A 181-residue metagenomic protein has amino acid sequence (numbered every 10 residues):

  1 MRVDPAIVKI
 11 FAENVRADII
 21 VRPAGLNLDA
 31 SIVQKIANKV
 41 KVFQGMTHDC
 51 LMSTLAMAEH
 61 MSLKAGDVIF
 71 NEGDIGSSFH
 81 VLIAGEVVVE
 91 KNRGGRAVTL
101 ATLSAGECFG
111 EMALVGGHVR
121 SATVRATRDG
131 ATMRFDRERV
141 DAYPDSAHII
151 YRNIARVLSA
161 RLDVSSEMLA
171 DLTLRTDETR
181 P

Functional and structural regions predicted by a protein language model:
V3-P181: Cytosolic regulatory regions built on CNB/CRP/Popeye-like sensor folds
